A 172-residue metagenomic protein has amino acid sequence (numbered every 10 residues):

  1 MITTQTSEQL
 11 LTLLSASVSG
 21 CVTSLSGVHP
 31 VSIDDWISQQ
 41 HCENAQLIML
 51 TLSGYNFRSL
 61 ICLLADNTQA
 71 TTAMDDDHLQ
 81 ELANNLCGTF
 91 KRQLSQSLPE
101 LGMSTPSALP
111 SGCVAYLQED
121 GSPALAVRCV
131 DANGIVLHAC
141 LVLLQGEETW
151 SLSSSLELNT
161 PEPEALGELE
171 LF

Functional and structural regions predicted by a protein language model:
M1-F172: N-terminal auxiliary interaction/assembly segments of multi-subunit proteins
